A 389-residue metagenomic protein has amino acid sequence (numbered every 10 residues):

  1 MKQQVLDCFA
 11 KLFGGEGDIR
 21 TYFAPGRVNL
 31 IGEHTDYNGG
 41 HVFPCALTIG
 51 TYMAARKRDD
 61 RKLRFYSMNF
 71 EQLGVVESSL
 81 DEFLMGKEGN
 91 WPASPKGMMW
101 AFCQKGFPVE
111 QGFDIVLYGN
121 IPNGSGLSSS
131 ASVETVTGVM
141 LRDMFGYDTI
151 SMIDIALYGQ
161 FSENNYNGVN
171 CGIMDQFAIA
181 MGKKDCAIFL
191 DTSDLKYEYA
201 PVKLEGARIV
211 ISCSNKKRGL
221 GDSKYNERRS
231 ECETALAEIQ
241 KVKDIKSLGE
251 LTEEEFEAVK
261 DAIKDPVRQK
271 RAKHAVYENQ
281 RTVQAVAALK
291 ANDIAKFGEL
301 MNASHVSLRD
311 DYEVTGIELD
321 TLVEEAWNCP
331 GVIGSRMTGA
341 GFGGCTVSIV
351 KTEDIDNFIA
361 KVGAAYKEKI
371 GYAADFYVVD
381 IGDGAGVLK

Functional and structural regions predicted by a protein language model:
M1-R27, Y52-E88, C186-G334, I349-K389: C-terminal nucleotide
M1-Y22, V28-G32, N38-H41, L80 (+4 more regions): Gly/Ser-rich oxyanion-binding loop with an adjacent helix/lid that shapes the negatively charged ligand pocket
G39-A46, R228-R229: Short Gly/aromatic-enriched secondary-structure transition segments
P44-A46, A54-K57, G89, G106: Short, charge-rich binding segments
F113-L117, L319, S335: A short glycine-rich, hydrophobically flanked beta-strand micro-motif that places a catalytic Asp/Glu for divalent metal
S132, C345-I349: FabD-like malonyl-/acyl-CoA
F342: Glycine-rich phosphate-binding loop
